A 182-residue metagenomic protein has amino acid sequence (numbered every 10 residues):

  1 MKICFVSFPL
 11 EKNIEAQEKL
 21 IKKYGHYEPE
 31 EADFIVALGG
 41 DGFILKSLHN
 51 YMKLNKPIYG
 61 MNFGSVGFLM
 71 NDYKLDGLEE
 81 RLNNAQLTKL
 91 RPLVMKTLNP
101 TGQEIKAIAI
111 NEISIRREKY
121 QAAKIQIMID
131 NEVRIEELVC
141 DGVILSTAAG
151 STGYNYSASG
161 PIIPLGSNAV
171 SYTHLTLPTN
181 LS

Functional and structural regions predicted by a protein language model:
M1-F34, L38, I44-K53, Y73-K89 (+1 more regions): ATP/NTP phosphate-donor binding region
G40-F43, G64-V66, A149-T152: Short glycine-rich anion-binding loops that position phosphate/pyrophosphate groups of nucleotides and phosphorylated
V66-G142: Catalytic core of DAGKc-family lipid kinases
C140, I144-L175: Gly/Ser/Thr-rich active-site loops/lids in small-molecule metabolic enzymes that frequently grip phosphoryl groups
H174-S182: Single conserved hydrophobic/aromatic residue that forms the stacking wall/gate of nucleotide- or nucleobase-binding
